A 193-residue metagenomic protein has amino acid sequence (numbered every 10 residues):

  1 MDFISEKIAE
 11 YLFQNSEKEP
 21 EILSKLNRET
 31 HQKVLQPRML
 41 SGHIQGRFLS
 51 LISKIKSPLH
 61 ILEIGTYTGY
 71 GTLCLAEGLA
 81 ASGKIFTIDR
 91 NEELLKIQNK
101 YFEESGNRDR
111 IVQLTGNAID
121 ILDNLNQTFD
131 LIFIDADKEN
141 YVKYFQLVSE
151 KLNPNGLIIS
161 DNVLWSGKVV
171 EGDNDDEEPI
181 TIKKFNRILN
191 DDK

Functional and structural regions predicted by a protein language model:
M1-F133, K138-I159, V163-K193: A short alpha-helical cap/connector motif
